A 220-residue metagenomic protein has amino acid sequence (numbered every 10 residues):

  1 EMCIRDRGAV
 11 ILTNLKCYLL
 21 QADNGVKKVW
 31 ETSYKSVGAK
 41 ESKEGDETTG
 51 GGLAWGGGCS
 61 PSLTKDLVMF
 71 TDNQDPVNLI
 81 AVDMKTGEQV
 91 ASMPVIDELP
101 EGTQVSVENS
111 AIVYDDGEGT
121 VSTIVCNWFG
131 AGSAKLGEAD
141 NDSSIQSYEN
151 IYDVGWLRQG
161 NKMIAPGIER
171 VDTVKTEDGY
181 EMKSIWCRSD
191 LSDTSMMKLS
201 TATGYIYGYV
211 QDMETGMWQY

Functional and structural regions predicted by a protein language model:
M2-I4: Short, small-residue-biased leader/transition segments that mark boundaries at the very start of proteins
L15-Y18, D75-V77, G130, M213-T215: Loop/turn residues immediately N-terminal
Q21-G25, D83-G87, V174: Short loop/turn segments that connect beta-strands within beta-propeller blades
V29-L53, S92-Q104, E181-L191: Surface-exposed loop and turn segments in beta-propeller and other repeat-based domains that flank or scaffold
G45-E47, W55-L99: Acidic, glycine-rich loop-and-beta core segments that form the ion-binding/anion-interacting portion of active sites
L67, N109-Y220: Loop/turn-rich, solvent-exposed surfaces of beta-rich toroidal or solenoidal domains
D75-N78, V105-D115: Ser/Thr/Pro-rich, charge-biased intrinsically disordered regulatory regions of eukaryotic nuclear proteins
